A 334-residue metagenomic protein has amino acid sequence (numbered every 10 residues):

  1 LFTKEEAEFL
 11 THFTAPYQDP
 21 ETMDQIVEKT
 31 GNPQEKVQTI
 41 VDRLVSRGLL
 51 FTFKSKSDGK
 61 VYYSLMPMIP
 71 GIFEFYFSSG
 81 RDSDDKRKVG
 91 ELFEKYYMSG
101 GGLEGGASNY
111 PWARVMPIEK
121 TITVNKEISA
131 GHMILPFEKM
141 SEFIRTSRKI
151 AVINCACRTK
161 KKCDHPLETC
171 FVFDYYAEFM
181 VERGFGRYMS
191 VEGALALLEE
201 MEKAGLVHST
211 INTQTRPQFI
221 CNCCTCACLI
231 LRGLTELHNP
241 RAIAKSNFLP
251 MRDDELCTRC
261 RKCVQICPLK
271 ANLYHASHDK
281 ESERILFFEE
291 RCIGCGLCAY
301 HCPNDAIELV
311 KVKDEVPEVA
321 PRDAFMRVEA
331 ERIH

Functional and structural regions predicted by a protein language model:
P16-T30: Short acidic, hydrophobic short linear motifs in intrinsically disordered regions
T30-S46: Short amphipathic alpha-helical interaction segments
N32, Y63, S209-F219, L237-I266 (+2 more regions): Ferredoxin-like iron-sulfur electron-transfer modules
V45-K56, N272-L273, I307-E308: A short, conserved structural fragment
G48, G205, R261, K270 (+2 more regions): Glycine-centered, phosphate/nucleic-acid-interacting loop/turn motifs that mediate DNA/RNA or nucleotide
D58-S99: Short, amphipathic alpha-helical interaction segments positioned at domain boundaries
S99-L249: Catalytic cores of enzyme domains
R284-H334: Flanking helices and flexible, charged tails adjoining ferredoxin-like Fe-S electron-transfer domains in multi-subunit
